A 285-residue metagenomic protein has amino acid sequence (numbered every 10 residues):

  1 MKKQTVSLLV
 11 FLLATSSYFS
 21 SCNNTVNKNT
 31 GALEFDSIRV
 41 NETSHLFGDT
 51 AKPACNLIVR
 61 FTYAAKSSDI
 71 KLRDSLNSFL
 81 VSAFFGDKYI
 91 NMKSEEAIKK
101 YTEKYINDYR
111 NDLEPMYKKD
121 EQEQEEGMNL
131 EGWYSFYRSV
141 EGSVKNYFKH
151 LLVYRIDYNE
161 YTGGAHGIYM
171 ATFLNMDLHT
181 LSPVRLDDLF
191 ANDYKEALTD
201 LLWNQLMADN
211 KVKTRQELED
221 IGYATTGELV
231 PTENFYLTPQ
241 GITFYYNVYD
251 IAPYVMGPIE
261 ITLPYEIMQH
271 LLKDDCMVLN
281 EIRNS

Functional and structural regions predicted by a protein language model:
M1-E34: Bacterial Sec-dependent N-terminal signal peptides
C22-T172, L178-S285: Compositionally biased intrinsically disordered regions enriched in Thr/Gly
